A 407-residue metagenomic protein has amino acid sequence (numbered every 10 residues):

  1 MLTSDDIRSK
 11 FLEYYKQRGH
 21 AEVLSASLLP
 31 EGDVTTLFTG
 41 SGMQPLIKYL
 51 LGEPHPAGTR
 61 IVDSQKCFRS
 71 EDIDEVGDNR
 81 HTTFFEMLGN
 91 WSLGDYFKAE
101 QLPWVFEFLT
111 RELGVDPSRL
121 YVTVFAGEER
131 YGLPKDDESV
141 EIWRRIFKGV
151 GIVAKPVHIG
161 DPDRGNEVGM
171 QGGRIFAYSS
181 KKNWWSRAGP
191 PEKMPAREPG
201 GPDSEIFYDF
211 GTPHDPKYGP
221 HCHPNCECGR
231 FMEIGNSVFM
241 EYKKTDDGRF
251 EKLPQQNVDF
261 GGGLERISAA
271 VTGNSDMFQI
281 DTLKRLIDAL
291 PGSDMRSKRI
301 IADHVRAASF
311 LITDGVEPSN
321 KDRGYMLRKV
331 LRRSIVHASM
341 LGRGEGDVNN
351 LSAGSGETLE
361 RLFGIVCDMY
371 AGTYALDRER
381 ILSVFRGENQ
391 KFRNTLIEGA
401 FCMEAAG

Functional and structural regions predicted by a protein language model:
M1-K329, H337-G344, G354-F363, E388-N389 (+1 more regions): Structured aminoacyl-transfer and RNA-binding surfaces used for tRNA recognition/handling in the translation apparatus
H337, M369, T373, A406: Change "in soluble alpha/beta enzymes" to "in soluble alpha/beta proteins
I365-K391: Short His/Asp/Glu-rich catalytic/ion-coordination signatures at enzyme active sites or charged loops
